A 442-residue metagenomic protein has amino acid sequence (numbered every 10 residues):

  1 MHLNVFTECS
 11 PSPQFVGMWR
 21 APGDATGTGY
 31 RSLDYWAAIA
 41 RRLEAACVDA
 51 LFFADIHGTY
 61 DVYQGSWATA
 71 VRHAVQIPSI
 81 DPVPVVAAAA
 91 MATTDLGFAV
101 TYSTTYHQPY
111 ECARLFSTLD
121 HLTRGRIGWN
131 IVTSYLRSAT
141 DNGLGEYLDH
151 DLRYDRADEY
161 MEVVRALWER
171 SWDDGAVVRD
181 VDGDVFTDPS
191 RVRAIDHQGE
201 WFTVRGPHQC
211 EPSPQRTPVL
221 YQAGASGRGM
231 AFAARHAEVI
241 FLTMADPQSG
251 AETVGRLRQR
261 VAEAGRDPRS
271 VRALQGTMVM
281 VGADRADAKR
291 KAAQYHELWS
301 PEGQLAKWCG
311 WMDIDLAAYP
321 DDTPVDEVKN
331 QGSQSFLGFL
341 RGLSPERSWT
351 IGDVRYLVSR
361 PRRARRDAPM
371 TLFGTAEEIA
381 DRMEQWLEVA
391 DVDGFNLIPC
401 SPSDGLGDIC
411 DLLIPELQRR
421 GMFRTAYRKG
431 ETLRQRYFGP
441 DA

Functional and structural regions predicted by a protein language model:
M1-A92, Q215-P218, Q331: N-terminal beta1-alpha1-beta2 module of alpha/beta enzyme domains
M1-V16, D151-Q215, Q248-E252, Q259-Q385 (+1 more regions): An alpha-helical appendage that flanks or caps ligand/catalytic pockets
L3, L43, C47, A89 (+8 more regions): Conserved, mostly hydrophobic/aromatic
L3-V5, L51-F53, L96-Y102, G125-I131 (+4 more regions): Hydrophobic faces of well-ordered beta-strands that scaffold small-molecule active sites in alpha/beta enzyme cores
T7, A25-G29, V85-Q215, G229: Hydrophobic, small-residue-rich alpha-helical packing segments that form membrane-like cores
Y30-R42, Q222-F232, T375-E388: Short, acidic/polar
S66-F98, A264, I409-T425: Alpha-helix-loop-beta-strand connector modules within alpha/beta enzyme cores
M383-R420, R424-R428: C-terminal structured "cap/appendage" subdomains that terminate the fold
